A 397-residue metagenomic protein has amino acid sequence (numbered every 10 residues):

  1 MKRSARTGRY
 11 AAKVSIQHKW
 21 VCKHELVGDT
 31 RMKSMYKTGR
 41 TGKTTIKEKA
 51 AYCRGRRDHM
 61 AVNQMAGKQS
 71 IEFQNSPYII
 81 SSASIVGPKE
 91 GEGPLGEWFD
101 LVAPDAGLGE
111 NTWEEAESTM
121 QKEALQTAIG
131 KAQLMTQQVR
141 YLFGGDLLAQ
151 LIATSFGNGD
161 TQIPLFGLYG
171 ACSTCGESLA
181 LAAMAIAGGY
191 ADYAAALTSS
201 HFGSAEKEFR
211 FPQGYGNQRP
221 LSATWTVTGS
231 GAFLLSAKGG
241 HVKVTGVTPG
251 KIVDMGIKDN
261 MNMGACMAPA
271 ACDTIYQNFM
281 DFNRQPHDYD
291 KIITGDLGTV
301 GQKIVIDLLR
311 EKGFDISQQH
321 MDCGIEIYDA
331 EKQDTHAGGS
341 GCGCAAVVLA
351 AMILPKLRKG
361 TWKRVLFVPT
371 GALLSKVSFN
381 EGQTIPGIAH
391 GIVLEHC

Functional and structural regions predicted by a protein language model:
G55-E114, P212-Y276, D281-R284, Q318-E326 (+4 more regions): Condensing-enzyme catalytic core mediating Claisen C-C bond formation in acyl metabolism
I79, W113-S173, D288-K303, L308: Conserved beta-ketoacyl condensing-enzyme motif
E117-Q133, L179-L181, C266-D281, V348-I353: Short, well-ordered amphipathic alpha-helical segments that serve as non-catalytic structural scaffolds within diverse
G145-Q150, C172-S173, T198-S204, G250-I252 (+1 more regions): Acidic, glycine-rich active-site loops and adjacent beta-strand->loop/helix elements that engage anionic groups
S155-K207, F211-A223: A generic, well-ordered mixed alpha/beta core segment in the N-terminal half of proteins
Y169-A196, F233-L235, S340-T361: Active-site-proximal alpha-helical scaffold in enzymes
